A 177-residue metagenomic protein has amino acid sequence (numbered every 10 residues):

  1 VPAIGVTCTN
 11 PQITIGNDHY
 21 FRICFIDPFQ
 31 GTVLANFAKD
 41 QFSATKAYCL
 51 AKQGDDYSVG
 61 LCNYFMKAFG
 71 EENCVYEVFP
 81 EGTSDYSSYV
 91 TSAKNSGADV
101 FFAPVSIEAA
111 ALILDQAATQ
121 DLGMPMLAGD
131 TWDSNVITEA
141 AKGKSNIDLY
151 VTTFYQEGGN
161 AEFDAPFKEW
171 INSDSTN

Functional and structural regions predicted by a protein language model:
V1-A3, G16-H19, F42-A47, G70-C74 (+4 more regions): Loop/turn elements at helix/coil->beta-strand transitions in domains of secreted/extracellular proteins
V1-I15, I23, V78-S87, I107-A111 (+2 more regions): Beta-alpha junction/loop-to-helix N-cap segments that form part of ligand/metal-binding clefts
V1-T7, K46-A51, G97-I107, I113 (+2 more regions): Periplasmic-binding protein-like
V6-T9, C24-I26, L50-G54, E77-E81 (+3 more regions): Active-site-proximal beta-strand/loop segments in catalytic clefts of secreted hydrolases
Q12-G16, G31, D56-G60, Y86 (+2 more regions): Extracytoplasmic/secreted cell-surface and envelope-processing proteins
H19-E81, D99-V100: An alpha-beta-alpha
Q30-V33, F79-A93, A161-F163: Structural motif
L114-N177: Extracellular/periplasmic periplasmic-binding protein-like sensory domains
